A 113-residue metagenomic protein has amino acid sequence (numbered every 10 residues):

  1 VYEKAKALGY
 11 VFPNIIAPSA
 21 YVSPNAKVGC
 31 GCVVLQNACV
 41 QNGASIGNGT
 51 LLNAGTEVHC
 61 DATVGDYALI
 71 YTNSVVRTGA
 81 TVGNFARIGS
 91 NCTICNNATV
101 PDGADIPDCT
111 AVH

Functional and structural regions predicted by a protein language model:
V1-A17, Y21: Phosphate-bearing ligand-interacting subdomains that bind or position ATP/ADP/UDP/GDP/NAD(P) or nucleotide-linked
N14-H113: Structural signal for interior beta-strand "rungs" in well-ordered beta-sheet cores of soluble enzyme domains
